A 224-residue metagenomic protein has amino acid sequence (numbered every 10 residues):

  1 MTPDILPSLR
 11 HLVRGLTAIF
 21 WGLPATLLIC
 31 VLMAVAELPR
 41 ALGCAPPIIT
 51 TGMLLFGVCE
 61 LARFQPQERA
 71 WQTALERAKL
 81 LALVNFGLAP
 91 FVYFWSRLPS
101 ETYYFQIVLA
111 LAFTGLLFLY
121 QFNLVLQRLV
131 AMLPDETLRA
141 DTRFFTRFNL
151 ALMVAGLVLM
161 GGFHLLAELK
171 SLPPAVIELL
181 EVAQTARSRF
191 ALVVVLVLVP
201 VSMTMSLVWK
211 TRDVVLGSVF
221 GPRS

Functional and structural regions predicted by a protein language model:
M1-L98, L109-A155, G161-L165, L180-Q184 (+1 more regions): Membrane-interface extramembranous regions at the lipid-water interface
S100-I107, R143, A175-L196: Membrane-interface segments at the starts/ends of alpha-helical transmembrane spans
F163-P174: Transmembrane alpha-helical segments of integral membrane proteins
